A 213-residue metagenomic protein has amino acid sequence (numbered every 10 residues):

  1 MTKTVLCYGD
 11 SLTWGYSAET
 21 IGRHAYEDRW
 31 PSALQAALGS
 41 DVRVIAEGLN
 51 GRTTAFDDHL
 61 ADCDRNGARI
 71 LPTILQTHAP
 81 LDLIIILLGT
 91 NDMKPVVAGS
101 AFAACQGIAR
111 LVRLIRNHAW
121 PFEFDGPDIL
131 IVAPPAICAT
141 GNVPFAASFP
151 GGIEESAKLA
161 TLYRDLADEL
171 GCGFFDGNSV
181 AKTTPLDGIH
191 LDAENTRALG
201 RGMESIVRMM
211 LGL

Functional and structural regions predicted by a protein language model:
M1-L49, A55-L60, T73-T77, I84 (+1 more regions): Serine-esterase "nucleophile elbow" of acetyl-processing enzymes
T13-W14, G51, D92, K182: Active-site micro-motifs of SAM-dependent methyltransferase domains
S40, D64-L213: Alpha-helical cap/lid subdomain in secreted, periplasmic, or secretory-pathway luminal O-acyl-processing enzymes
A46-G51, G177-A181: Acidic carboxylate-rich catalytic motifs and surrounding loops in phosphoryl-/glycosyl-chemistry enzymes
T53-A55, T184-P185: Short secondary-structure boundary/hinge segments and terminal tails
